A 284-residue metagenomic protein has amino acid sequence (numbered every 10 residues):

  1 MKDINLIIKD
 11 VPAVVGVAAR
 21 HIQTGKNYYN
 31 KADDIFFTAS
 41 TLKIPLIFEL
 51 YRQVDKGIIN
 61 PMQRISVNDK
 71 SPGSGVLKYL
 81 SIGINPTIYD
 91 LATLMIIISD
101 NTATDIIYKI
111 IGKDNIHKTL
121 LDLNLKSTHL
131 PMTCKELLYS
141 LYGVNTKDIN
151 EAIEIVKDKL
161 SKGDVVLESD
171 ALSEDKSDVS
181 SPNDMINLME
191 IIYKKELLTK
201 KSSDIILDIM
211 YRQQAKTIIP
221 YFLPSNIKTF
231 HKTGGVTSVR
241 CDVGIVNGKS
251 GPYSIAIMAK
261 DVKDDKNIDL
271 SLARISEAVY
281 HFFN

Functional and structural regions predicted by a protein language model:
M1-D34: Beta-lactamase-like hydrolase cores
M1-N5, T119, S177, S181-P182 (+1 more regions): Structured C-terminal helix/loop/strand segments within mature extracytoplasmic catalytic/sensor domains
I8-V11, Q53-V54, I58, I96-T102 (+7 more regions): Sec/Tat-exported extracytoplasmic proteins
G25, F36-I65, I255: Active-site SXXK
N30-F36, L80-S81, A92, L172-E174: A short glycine/serine-rich beta->alpha loop
K56-S81: Short, glycine/proline-biased beta-turn/loop segments that scaffold the active-site neighborhood
P72-I107: Conserved catalytic neighborhood of penicillin-recognizing serine enzymes
D105-M189, L197: Mid-domain, small-residue-enriched loop/turn segments at the edges of structured enzyme/sensor domains
